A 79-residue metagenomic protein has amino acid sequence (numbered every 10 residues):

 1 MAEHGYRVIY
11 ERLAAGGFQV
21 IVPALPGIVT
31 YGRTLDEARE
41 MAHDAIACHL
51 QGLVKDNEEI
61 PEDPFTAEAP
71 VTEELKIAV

Functional and structural regions predicted by a protein language model:
M1-Y6, E40-V79: Short, charged, surface-exposed hinge/linker loops at domain edges that act as mobile lids or interdomain connectors
Y10-L25: Short aromatic-glycine-(Arg/Gly/Cys) micro-motifs in beta-strand/loop hairpins
V22, G32, L50: Short, flexible helix/strand-to-coil boundary loops that buttress conserved ligand/catalytic motifs in alpha/beta
P26-D36: A short, exposed loop/beta-hairpin motif centered on an aromatic-Gly-Thr core
